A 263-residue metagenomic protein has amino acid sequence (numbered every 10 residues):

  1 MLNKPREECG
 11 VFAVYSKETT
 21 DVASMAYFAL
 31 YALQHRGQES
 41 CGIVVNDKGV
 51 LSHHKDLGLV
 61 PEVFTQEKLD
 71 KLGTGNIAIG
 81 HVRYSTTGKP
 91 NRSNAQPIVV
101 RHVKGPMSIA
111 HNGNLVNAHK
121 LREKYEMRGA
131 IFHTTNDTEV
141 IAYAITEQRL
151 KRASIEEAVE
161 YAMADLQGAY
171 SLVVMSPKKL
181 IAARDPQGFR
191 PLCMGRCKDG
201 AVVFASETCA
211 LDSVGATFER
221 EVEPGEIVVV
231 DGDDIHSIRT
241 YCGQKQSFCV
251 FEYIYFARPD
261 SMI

Functional and structural regions predicted by a protein language model:
M1-I263: Conserved short alpha-helical segments that host acidic/polar catalytic motifs at enzyme active sites
